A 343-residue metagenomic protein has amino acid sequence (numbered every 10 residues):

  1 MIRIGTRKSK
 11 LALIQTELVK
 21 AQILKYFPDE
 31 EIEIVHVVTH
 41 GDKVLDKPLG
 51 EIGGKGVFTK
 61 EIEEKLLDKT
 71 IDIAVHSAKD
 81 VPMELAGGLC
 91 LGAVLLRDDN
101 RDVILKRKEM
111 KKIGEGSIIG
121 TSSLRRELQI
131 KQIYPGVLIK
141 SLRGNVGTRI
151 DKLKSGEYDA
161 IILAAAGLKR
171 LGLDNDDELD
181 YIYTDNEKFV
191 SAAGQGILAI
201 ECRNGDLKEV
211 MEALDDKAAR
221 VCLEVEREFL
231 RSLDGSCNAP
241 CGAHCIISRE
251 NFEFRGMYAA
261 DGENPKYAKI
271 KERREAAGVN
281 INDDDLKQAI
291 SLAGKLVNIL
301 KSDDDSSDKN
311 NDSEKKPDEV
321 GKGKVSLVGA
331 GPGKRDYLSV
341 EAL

Functional and structural regions predicted by a protein language model:
M1-V38, K43-V44, E51, Q132-E314: Small-molecule-sensing regulatory modules
I2, E115-S117, G323: Nucleotide donor/acceptor-binding cores
R3-G5, A74, G92, G120 (+1 more regions): Short, well-ordered beta-strand segments
D46-D72: Short, structured active-site "lid" loops
E61-I62, T148-R149, E341: Short acidic active-site motifs
L67-S77, D159-A164: Paired acidic/hydrophobic, glycine-rich loop segments that form the ligand-binding mouth/hinge of periplasmic-binding
A78-K79, G87-G136: A conserved helix-loop-strand patch within extracytoplasmic ligand-binding domains of the periplasmic binding
V320-L343: Glycine-rich, flexible N-terminal cofactor/catalytic loop recognition
